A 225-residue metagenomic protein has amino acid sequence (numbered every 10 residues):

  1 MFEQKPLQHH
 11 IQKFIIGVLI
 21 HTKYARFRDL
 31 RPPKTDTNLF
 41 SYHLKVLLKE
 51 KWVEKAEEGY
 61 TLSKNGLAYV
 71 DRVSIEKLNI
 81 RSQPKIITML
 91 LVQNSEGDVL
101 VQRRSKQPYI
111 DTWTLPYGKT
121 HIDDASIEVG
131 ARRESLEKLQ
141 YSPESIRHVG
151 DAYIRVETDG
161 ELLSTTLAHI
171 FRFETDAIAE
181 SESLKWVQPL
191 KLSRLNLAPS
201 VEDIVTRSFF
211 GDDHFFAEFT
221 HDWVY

Functional and structural regions predicted by a protein language model:
M1-I16: Short alpha-helical segments that sit at the start of domains
T22-K34: Short acidic, hydrophobic short linear motifs in intrinsically disordered regions
P32-T35, D98-Y141: Conserved Nudix-box catalytic region and its N-terminal flanking loop in Nudix hydrolases and closely related
P33-K49: Short amphipathic alpha-helical interaction segments
L48-E58: A short, conserved structural fragment
G59-M89: Acidic, metal-coordinating catalytic segment for phosphate/diphosphate chemistry, firing primarily on the Nudix
K85, N94-G97, A152-E180, K185: Active-site-adjacent beta-strand/loop module that shapes the phosphate/pyrophosphate-binding cleft
H169-R172, A177-F210: NUDIX/MutT-family hydrolases
